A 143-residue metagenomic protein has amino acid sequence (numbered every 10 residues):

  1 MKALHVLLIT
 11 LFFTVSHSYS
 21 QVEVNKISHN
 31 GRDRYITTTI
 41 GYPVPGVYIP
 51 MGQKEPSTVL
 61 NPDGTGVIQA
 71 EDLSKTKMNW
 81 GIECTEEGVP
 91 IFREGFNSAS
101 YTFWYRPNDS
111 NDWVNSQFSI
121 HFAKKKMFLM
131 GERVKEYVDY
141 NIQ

Functional and structural regions predicted by a protein language model:
M1-V24: Bacterial Sec-dependent N-terminal signal peptides
S16-Q21, I27-H29, I120, G131: Short, low-complexity, intrinsically disordered N-terminal modules that encode targeting/processing signals
Q21, N141-Q143: Short, solvent-exposed mixed-charge patches
V24, Y48-P50: Short histidine
S28-V47, V59-P62, I142: N-terminal helix-cap/turn-to-beta initiation motif at the start of protein domains
R32, P50-K54, A70-F128, E132-K135: Contiguous, well-ordered beta-strand patches that form the walls/edges of small beta-barrel/beta-sandwich domains
V138: Active-site or metal-binding loop neighborhoods of secreted/extracellular toxin and effector enzymes
